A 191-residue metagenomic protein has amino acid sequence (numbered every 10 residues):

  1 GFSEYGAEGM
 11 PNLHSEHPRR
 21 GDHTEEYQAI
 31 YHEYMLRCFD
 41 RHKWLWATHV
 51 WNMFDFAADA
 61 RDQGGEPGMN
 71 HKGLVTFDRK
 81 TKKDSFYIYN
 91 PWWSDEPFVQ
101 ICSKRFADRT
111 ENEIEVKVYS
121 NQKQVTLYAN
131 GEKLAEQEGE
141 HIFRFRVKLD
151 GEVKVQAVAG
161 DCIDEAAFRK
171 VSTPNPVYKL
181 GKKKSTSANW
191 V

Functional and structural regions predicted by a protein language model:
G1-L134, E138, R146-K148, V153-C162: Extended substrate-binding grooves/exosites of carbohydrate-active enzymes
H141: Charged DNA-binding/catalytic regions of mobile-element recombinases
R144-K148, A167-R169: Generic structural detector for well-ordered beta-strands
D161-P174: Edge beta-strands of extracellular beta-sandwich domains
N175-V191: Low-complexity, Gly/Ser/Thr/Pro- and Asn/Asp-enriched, turn/coil-prone segments that serve as flexible N-terminal
